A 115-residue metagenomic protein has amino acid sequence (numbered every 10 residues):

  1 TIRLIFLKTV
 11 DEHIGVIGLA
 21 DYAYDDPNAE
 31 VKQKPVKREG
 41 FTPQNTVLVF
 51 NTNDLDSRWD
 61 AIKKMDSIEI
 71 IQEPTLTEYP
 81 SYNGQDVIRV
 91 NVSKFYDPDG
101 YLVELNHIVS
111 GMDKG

Functional and structural regions predicted by a protein language model:
T1-I14: Core segments of cupin and vicinal oxygen chelate
T1-L4, Q44, I88-N91: A short helix-loop-beta-strand connector motif used in the catalytic cores of GNAT acetyltransferases and, in some
H13, D25-N28, L76: Active-site/binding-pocket entry motifs
I17, V47-G115: Vicinal oxygen chelate
I17-D21, F41: Helix-adjacent hinge/juxtasegments
D21-Y24, S110: Acetyl-CoA-dependent GNAT
D26-V31, D113-K114: Short acidic/His/Gly/Ser-rich catalytic and metal-binding motifs that mark active-site loops of diverse hydrolases
V31-V36, G40-N45, V49: A short, surface-exposed interaction/processing loop segment used at functional sites
